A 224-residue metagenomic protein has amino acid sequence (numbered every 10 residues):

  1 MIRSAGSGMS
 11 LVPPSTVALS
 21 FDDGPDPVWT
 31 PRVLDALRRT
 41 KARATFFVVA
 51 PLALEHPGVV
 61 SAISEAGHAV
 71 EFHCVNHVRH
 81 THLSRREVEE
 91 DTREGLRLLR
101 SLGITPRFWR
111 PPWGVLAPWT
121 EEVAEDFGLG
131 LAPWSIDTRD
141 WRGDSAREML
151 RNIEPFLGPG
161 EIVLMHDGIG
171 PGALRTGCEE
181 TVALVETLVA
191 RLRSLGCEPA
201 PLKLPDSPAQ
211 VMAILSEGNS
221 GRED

Functional and structural regions predicted by a protein language model:
M1-R79, E87, R93-L98, I104 (+2 more regions): Active-site beta->alpha N-cap acidic-glycine motif
M1-V12, M212-D224: Short, low-complexity, intrinsically disordered N-terminal peptides in bacterial proteins
L54-E55, V78-R193, C197-E198, K203-L215: Catalytic domains of cell-wall/extracellular-matrix polysaccharide-remodeling enzymes, centered on de-N-acetylation
E71, L164, L204, E217 (+1 more regions): Intrinsically disordered, low-complexity peptide-like regions
